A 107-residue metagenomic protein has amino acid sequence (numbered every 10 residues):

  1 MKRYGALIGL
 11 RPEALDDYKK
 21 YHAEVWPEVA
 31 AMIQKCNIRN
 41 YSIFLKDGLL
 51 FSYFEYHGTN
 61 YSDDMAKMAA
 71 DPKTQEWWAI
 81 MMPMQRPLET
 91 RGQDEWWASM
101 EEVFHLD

Functional and structural regions predicted by a protein language model:
Y4-G9: Active-site-flanking beta-strand signature of metal-NTP-handling nucleotidyl enzymes and homologous cyclase-like
P12-A14, G58: Residues that cap or initiate secondary-structure elements
A14-R39: Short amphipathic alpha-helical segments
D16-Y18, Y53, S62-D64: Short acidic, gly/pro-rich beta-turn/loop elements at beta-sheet edges and active-site/ligand-binding grooves
A30-F51, E55-Y61: Short, glycine- and small/hydrophobic-rich beta-strand elements in well-ordered beta-sheets
C36, H57-W96: An amphipathic, aromatic/His-enriched active-site/gating alpha helix that lines ligand/cofactor pockets
R91-D107: Charged phosphate-binding loop/patch that engages nucleotide di/tri-phosphates or the phosphate backbone of nucleic
